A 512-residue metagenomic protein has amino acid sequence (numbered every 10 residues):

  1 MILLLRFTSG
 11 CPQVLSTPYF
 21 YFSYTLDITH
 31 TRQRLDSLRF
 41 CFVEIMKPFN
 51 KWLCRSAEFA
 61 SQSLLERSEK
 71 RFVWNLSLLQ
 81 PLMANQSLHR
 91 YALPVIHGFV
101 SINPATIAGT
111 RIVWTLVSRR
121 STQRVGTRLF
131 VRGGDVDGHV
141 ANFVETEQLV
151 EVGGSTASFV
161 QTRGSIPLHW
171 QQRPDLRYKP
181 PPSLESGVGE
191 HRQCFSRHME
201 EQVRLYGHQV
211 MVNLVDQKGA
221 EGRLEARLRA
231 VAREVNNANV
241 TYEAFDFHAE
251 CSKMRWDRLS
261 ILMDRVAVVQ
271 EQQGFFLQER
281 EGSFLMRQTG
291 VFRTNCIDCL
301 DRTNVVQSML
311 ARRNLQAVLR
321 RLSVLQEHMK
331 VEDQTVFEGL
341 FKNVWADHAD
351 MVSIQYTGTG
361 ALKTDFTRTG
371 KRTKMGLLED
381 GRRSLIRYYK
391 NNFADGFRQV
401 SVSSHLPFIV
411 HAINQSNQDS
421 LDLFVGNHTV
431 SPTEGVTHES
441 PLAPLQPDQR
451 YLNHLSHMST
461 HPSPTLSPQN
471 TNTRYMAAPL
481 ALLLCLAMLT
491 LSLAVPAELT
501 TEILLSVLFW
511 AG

Functional and structural regions predicted by a protein language model:
M1-L285, N314-G512: Phosphoinositide system proteins, centered on phosphoinositide phosphatases and their trafficking scaffolds
G290-M309: A phosphate-binding catalytic loop at a beta-strand-loop-alpha-helix junction that coordinates phosphoryl groups
